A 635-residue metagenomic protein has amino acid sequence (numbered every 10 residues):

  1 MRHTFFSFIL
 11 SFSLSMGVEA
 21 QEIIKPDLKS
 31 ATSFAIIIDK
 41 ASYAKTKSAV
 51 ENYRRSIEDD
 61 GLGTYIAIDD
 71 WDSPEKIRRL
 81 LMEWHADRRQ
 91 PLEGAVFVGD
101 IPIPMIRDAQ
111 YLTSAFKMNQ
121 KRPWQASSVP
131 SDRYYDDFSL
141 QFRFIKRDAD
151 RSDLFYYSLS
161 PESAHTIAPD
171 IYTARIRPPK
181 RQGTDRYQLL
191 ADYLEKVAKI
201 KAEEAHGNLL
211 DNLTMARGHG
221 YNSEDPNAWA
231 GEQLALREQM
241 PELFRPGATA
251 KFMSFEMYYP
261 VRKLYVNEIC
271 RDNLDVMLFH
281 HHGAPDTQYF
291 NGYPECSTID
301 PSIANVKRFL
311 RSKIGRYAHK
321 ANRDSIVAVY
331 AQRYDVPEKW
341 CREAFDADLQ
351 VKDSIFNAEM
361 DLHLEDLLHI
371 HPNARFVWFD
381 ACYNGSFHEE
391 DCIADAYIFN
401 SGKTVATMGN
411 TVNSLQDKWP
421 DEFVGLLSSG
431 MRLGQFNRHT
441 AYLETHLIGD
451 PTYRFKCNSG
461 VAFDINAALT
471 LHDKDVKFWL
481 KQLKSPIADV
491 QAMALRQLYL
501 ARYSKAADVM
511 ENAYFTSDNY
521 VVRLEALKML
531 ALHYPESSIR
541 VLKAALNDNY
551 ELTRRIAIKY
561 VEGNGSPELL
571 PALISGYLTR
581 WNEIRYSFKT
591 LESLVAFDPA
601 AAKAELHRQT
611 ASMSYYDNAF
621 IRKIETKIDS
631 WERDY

Functional and structural regions predicted by a protein language model:
S7-S15: Bacterial N-terminal signal peptides
A31-F34, D59-T64, R89-G94, G207-L213 (+5 more regions): Loop/turn elements at helix/coil->beta-strand transitions in domains of secreted/extracellular proteins
E75-Y259, K263-V276, P285-D300: Structured catalytic cores of large enzymes
S128-L194, A304-W419: Catalytic cores of nucleophile-dependent amide-cleaving enzymes
P420-S504, R523-E525: Caspase-like cysteine protease fold
I465-T470, D489-R502, V521-H533, R554-S566 (+2 more regions): Structural detector for internal amphipathic alpha-helices that build alpha-solenoid repeat scaffolds
H472-Q482, Y503-Y514, P535-L546, S566-L578 (+1 more regions): Amphipathic alpha-helical scaffolding segments comprising HEAT/armadillo-like alpha-solenoid repeats
P486-I487, D518-N519, N549-Y550, R580-E583 (+1 more regions): Short inter-helical turns and helix N-cap capping residues of alpha-solenoid HEAT/ARM repeat scaffolds
